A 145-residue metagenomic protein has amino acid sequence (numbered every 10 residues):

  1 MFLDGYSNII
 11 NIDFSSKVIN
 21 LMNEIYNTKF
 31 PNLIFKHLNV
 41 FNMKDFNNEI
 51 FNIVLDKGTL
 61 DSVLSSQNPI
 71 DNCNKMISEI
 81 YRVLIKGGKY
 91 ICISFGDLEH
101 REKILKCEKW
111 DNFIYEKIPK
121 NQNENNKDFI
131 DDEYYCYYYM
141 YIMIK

Functional and structural regions predicted by a protein language model:
M1-M43: Class I SAM-dependent methyltransferase SAM/SAH-binding core
N11, N52, C92: Conserved SAM-binding loop
F41-L55: A short acidic, Gly/Pro-enriched loop at the edge of an enzyme's catalytic core that lines a small-molecule cofactor
N52-I70: A short SAM/SAH-binding and catalytic strip from SAM-dependent methyltransferases
L60-D61, F95-H100: Short "lid" loop at the C-terminus of a central beta-strand within the Rossmann-like core of SAM-dependent
I70-K86: A short glycine-rich, Lys/Arg-flanked "PGG" loop and its adjoining helix->strand segment in the class I
K86-S94: Conserved beta-strand signature within the Rossmann-like core of class I S-adenosyl-L-methionine
R101-K145: Class I S-adenosyl-L-methionine
